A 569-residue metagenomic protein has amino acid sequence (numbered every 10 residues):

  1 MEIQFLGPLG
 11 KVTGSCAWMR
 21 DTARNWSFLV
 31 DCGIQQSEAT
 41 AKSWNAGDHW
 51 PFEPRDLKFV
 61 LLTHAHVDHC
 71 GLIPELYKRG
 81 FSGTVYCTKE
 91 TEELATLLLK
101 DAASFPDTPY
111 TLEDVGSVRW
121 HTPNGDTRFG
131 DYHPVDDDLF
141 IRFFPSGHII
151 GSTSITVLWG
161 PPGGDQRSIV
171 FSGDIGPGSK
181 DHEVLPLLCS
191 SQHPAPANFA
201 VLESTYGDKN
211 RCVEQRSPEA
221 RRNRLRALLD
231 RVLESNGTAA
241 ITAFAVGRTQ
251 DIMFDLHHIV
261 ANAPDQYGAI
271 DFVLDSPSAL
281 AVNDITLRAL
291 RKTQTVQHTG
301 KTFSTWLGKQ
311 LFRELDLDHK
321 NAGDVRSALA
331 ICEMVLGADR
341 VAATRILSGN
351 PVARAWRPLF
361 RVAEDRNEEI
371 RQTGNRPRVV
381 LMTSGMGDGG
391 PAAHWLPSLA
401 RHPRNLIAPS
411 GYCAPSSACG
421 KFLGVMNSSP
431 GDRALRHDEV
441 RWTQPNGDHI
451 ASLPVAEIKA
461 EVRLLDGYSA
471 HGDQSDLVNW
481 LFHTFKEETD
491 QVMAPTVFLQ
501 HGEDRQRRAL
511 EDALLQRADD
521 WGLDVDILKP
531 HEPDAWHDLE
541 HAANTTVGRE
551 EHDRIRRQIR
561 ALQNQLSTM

Functional and structural regions predicted by a protein language model:
M1-L61, H66-C70, E75-D251, D255-Y267 (+3 more regions): His/Asp/Glu-rich metal-coordinating catalytic cores of metallo-dependent phosphodiesterases/hydrolases acting on
K11, I34, L98-L99, L311 (+4 more regions): Amphipathic alpha-helical heptad-repeat segments
K58, N198, R378, N405 (+1 more regions): Conserved acidic residues
L72-L76, E183-V184, D255, P391-S398 (+2 more regions): A short acidic, amphipathic alpha-helical/loop segment
P106-Y110, R291-W306, A543-L566: A polyampholytic, Gly/Pro-enriched intrinsically disordered region
G147-S152, G160-E214, P391-W395, L399 (+3 more regions): Active-site-proximal loop/helix segments of hydrolase catalytic cores
S204-R222, I331-R357, A460-H483: Glycine-rich phosphate-binding "P-loop"
R224-H437, G447-I450, T489-Q491, Q500 (+4 more regions): Hard-cation-handling environments
